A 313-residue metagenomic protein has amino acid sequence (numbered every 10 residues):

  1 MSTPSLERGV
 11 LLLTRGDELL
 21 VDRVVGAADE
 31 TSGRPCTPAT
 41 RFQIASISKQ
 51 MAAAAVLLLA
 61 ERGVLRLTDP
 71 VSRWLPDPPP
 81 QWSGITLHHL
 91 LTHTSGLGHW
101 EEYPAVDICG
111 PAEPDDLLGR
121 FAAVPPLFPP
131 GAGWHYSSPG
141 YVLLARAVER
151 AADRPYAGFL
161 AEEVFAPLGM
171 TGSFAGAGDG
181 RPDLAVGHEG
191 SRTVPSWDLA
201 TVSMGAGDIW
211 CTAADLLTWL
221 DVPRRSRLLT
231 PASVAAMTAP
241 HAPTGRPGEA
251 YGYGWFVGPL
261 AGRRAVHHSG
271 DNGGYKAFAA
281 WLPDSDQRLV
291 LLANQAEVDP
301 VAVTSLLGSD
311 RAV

Functional and structural regions predicted by a protein language model:
M1, L90-L91, G119-F121, M237: A generic structural signal for nonpolar/aromatic side chains embedded in well-ordered alpha-helices
M1-A27, A39, E149-R154, G158-E162 (+1 more regions): Catalytic loop of the DD-peptidase/beta-lactamase superfamily, centered on the K-T-G motif and neighboring
S2-L12, T31-L90, L127-P139, M204-G207 (+1 more regions): Short active-site loop at a secondary-structure junction that contains or immediately precedes the catalytic residue(s)
L20-V24, C36, T40-R41, E101-D183 (+1 more regions): Catalytic-site signature segments of enzymes, centered on catalytic residues
A27-D29, P70-D77, P104-I108, M237-A239: Short linear capping/connector segments at secondary-structure termini
P38, Q43-I47, L59-E102, A123 (+3 more regions): Active-site helix/loop module of the DD-peptidase/beta-lactamase fold, centered on the serine-lysine SxxK catalytic
L118, R192-T193: Active-site-adjacent bridging/hinge elements
